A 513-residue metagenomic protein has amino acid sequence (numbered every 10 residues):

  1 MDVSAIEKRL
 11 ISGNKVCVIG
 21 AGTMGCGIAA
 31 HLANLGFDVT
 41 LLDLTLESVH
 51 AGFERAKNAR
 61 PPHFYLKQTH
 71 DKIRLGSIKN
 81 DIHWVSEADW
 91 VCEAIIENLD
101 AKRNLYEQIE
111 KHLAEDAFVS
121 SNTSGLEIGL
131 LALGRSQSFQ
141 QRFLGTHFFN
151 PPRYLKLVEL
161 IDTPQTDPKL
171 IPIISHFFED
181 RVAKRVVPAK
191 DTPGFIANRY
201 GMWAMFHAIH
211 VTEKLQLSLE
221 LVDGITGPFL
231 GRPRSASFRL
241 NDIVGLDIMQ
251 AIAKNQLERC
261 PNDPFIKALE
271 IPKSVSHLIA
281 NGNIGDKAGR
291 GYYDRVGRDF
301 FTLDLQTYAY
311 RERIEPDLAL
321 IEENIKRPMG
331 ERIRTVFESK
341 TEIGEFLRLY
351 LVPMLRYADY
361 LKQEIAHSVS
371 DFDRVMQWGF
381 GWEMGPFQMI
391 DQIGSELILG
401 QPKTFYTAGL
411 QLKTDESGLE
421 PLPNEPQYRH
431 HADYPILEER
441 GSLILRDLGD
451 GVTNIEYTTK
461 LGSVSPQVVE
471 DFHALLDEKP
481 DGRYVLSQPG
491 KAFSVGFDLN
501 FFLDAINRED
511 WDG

Functional and structural regions predicted by a protein language model:
M1-K491, L499-G513: N-terminal glycine-rich phosphate-binding loop for ADP-containing cofactors
